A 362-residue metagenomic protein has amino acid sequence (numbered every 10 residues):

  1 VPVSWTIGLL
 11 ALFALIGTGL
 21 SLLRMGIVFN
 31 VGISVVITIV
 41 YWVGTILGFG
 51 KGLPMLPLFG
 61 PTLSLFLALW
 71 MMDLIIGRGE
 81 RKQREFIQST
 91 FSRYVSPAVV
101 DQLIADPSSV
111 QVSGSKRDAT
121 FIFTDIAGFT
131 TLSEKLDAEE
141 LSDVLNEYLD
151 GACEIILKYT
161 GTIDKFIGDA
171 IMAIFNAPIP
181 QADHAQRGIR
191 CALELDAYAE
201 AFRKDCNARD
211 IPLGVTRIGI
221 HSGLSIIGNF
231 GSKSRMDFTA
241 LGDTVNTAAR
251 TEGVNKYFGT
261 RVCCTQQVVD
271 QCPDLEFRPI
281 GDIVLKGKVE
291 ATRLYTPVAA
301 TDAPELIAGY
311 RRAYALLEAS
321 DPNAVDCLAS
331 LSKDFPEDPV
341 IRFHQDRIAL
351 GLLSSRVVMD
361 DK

Functional and structural regions predicted by a protein language model:
V1-Y94: Transmembrane alpha-helices and their extracellular/periplasmic helix-loop junctions in integral membrane proteins
E85, T130-T131, A249: Charged alpha-helical signal-transmission linkers that cap and connect PAS-family sensory domains
S92-V112: Cytosolic juxtamembrane regulatory segments of multi-pass membrane proteins
V110-E194, F238: Catalytic NTP-binding/metal-coordinating core of nucleotidyl cyclase/transferase enzymes
L145-G161, A177-I218, S222, D243-K256 (+2 more regions): Alpha-helical scaffold within the catalytic cores of cyclic-nucleotide enzymes
S225, N255-N323, L328-V357: Cytosolic regulatory/linker segments at or just downstream of nucleotide-handling modules in signal-transduction
N229-S232: Cytochrome P450 core scaffold surrounding the K-helix E-X-X-R motif and the conserved "meander" helix-loop region
